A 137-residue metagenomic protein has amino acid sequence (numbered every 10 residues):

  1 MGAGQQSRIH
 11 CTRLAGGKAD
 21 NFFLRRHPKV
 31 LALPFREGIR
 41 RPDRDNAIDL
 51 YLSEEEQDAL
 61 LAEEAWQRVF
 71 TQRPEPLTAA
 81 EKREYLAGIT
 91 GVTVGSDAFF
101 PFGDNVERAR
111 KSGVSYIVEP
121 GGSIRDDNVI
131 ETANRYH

Functional and structural regions predicted by a protein language model:
G2: Metallocofactor- and cofactor-centric catalytic cores in central/energy metabolism, strongly enriched
Q5-H137: Feature captures the catalytic cores and cofactor-binding loops of soluble hydro-lyases/lyases that act on carboxylate
